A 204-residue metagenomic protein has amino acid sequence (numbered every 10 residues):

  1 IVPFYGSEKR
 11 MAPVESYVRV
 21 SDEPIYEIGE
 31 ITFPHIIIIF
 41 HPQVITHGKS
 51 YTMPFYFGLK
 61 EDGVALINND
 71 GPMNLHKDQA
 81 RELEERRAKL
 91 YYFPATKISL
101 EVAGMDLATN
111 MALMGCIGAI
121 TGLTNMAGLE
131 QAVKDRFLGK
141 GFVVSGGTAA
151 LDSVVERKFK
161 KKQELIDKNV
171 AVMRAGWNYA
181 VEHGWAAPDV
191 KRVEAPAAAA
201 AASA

Functional and structural regions predicted by a protein language model:
I1-A204: Active-site cofactor/cluster-binding pocket
